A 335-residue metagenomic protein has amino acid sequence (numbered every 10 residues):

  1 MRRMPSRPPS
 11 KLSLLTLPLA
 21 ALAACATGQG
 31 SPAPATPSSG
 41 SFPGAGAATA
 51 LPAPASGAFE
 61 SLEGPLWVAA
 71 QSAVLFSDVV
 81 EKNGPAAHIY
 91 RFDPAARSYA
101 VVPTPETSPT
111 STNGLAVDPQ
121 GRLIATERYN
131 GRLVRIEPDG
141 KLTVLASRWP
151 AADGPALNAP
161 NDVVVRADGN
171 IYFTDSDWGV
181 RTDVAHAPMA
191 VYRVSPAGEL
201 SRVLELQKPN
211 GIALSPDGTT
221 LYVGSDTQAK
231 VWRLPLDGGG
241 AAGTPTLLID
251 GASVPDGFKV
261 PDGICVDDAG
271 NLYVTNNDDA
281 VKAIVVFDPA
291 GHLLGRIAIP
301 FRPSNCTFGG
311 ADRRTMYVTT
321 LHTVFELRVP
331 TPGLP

Functional and structural regions predicted by a protein language model:
A33-T49, D175, D183-A185, P335: Blade/loop signatures of beta-propeller domains
P37-F59, P245-L248: A short helix->beta-strand "capping" segment at the edge of beta-propeller domains
G57-S72, P85-A86, E106-E127, R132 (+7 more regions): Beta-rich, blade/repeat-based domains predominating in secreted/periplasmic proteins but also intracellular
V74-T104: Beta-propeller domains
V79-V80, R128, S176-W178, D226 (+5 more regions): Short loop/turn segments immediately following the C-termini of beta-strands
A87-Y90, R132-V134, M189-Y192, K230-W232 (+2 more regions): A short loop-to-beta-strand structural motif that recurs across blades of beta-propeller domains
L234-A241, R328-P335: Short loop/turn segments immediately following beta-strands, especially the blade-tip and inter-blade linker loops
